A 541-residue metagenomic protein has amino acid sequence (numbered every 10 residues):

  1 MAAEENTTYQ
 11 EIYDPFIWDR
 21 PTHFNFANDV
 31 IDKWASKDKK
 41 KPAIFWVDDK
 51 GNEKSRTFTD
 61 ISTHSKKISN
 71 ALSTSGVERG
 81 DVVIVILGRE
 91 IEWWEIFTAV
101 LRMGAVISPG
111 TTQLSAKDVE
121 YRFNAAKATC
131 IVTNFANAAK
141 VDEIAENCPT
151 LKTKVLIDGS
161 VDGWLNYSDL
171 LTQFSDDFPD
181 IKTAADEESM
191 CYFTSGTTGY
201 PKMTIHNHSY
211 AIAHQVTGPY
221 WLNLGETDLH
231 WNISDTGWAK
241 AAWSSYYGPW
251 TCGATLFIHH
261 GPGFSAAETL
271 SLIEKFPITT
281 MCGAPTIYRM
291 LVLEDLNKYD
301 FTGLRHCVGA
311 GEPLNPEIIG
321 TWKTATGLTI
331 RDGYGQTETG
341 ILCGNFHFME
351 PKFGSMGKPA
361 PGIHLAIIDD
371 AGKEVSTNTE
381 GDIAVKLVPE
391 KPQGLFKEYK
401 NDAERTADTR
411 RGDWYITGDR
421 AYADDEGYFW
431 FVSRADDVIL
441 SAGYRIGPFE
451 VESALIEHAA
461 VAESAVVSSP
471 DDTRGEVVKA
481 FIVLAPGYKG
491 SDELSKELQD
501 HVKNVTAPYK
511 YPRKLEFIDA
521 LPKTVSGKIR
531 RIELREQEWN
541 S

Functional and structural regions predicted by a protein language model:
K39-P42, L156, D162, T172-F193 (+3 more regions): Conserved pre-ATP/AMP-binding loop-to-beta segment of ANL
K40, I44-T98, S115-E120, N166-T172 (+1 more regions): Conserved AMP-binding/adenylate-forming core of the ANL superfamily
K54-T59, S189-A213: Conserved AMP-binding A3 loop
T74-S75, T98, R102-D169, T183 (+1 more regions): Structural core segment of the AMP-binding/adenylate-forming
L114, Y121, T129-N134, M281 (+7 more regions): AMP-binding/adenylate-forming catalytic core of the ANL superfamily
Y192, T251, I278-G283, V292-K352 (+1 more regions): Gly/Ser/Thr-rich phosphate-binding loop
I212-N232, T236-T279, E294: Conserved AMP-binding/adenylation subdomain of ANL enzymes
G362, K373-D408, I446: Conserved ATP/PPi-binding loop(s) of AMP-dependent carboxylate-activating enzymes
